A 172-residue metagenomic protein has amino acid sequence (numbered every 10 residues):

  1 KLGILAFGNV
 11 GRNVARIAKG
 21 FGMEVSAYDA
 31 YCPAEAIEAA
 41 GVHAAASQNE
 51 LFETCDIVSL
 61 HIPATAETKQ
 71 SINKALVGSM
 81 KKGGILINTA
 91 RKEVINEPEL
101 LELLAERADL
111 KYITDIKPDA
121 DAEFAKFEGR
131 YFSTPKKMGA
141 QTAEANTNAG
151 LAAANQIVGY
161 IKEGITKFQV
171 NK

Functional and structural regions predicted by a protein language model:
K1-N13: Glycine-rich NAD(P)-binding loop of Rossmann-like domains
L5, Y28, T114, K136: Active-site flanking residues adjacent to catalytic metal/cofactor-binding acidic residues
V14, A64, R91-K92, M138-Q141: Acidic beta-to-alpha connecting loop that harbors the catalytic carboxylate
A15, G20-E24: Residues at the starts of beta-strands that form the adenosine-phosphate
F21, A40-G41, F127-R130: Short, structured coil segments at secondary-structure junctions
C32-A125: Rossmann-like adenosine-cofactor binding region
K111, P118-K172: C-terminal helix-to-coil terminal segments
